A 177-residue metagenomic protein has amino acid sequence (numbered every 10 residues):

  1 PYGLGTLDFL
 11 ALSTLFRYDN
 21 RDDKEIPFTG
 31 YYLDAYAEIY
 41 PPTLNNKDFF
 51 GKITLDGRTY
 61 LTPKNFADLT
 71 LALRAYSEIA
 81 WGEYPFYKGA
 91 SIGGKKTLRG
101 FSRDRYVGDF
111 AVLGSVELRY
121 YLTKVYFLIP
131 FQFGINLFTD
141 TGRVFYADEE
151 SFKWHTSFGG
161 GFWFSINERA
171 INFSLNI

Functional and structural regions predicted by a protein language model:
P1-S13, R21, N172-I177: Gram-negative/organellar outer-membrane beta-barrel architecture
F16: Phosphate/adenylate-binding glycine loop and adjacent helical scaffold
K24-F28: Short glycine/proline-enriched loop/turn "hinge" motifs that connect secondary-structure elements and lie
T29-I177: C-terminal transmembrane beta-barrel domains of outer membrane proteins
